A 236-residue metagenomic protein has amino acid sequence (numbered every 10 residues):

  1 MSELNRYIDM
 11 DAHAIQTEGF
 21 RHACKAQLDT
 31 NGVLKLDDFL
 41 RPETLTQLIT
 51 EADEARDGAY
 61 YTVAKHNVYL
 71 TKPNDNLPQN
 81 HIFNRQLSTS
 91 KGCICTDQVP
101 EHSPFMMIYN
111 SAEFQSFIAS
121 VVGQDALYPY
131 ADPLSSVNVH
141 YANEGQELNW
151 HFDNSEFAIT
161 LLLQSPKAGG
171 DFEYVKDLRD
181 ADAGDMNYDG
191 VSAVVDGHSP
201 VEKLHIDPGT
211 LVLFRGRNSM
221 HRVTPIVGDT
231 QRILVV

Functional and structural regions predicted by a protein language model:
M1-N80, A112: N-terminal auxiliary "cap/dimerization" subdomain that precedes the catalytic jelly-roll/cupin core of mononuclear
D38, G216-R217: Conserved "cap/hinge" positions at secondary-structure junctions
L40-E43, Q47-A59, Q79-D132: Signature of the catalytic double-stranded beta-helix
R41, S155, A168, G228-D229: Short strand-connecting beta-turns/loops that link adjacent beta-strands
D97-M106, E113-L211: Catalytic core of non-heme Fe(II) oxygenases with the double-stranded beta-helix
L148, M220-V227: Short beta-strand His + acidic residue motifs that chelate non-heme Fe in jelly-roll/DSBH and cupin folds
A158-L161, L213, D229-V236: A short hydrophobic beta-strand segment most commonly corresponding to one strand of the jelly-roll/cupin
E173, A183, P225-V236: Non-heme Fe(II)/2-oxoglutarate
